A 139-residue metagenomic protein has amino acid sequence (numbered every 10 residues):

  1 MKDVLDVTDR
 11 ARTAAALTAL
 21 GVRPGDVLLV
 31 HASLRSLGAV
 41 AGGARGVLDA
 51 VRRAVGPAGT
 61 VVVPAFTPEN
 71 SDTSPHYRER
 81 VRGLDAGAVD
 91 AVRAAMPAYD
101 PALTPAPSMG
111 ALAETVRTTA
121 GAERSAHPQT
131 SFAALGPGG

Functional and structural regions predicted by a protein language model:
M1-G139: N-terminal and secondary-structure boundary signal
